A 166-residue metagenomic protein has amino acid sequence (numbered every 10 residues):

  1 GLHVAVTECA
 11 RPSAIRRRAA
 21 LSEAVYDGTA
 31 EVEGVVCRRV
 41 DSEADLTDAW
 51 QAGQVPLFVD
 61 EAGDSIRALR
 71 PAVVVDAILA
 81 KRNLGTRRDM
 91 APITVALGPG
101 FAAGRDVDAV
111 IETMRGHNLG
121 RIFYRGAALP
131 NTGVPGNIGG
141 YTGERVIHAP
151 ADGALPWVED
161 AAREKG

Functional and structural regions predicted by a protein language model:
G1-G166: Well-ordered secondary-structure scaffolds
